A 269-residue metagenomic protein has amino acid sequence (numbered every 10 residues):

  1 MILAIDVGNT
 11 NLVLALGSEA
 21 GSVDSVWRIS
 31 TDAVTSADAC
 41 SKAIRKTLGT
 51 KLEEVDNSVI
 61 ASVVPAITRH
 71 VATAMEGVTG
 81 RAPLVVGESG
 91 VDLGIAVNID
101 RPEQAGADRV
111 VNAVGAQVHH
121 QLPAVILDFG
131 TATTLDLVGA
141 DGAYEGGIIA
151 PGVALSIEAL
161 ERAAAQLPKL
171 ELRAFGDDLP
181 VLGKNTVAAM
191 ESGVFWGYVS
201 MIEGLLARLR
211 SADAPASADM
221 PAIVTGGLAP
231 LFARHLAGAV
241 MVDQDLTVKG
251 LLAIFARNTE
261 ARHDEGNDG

Functional and structural regions predicted by a protein language model:
M1-A4, T31, T35, S156-G269: ATP-binding/phosphotransfer module of carbohydrate and carboxylate kinases, centering on a glycine-rich
I2-D6, V59, A124-D128, T134 (+1 more regions): Short glycine-aspartate micro-motif
I2-K46, T50-L52, A143-Q166, A188: Short glycine-rich, Thr/Ser-proximal phosphate-binding strand/loop in the N-terminal lobe of ATP-dependent enzymes
L14, I60, G130, L160 (+1 more regions): Residue-level signal for inorganic ion chemistry
A39, V63-H120, L236-A256: Glycine-rich phosphate-binding loop and adjoining helix at the ATP-binding site of ATP-dependent phosphoryl-transfer
A43-N57, V78, L205-M220: Phosphate/pyrophosphate-binding loops at sites that engage ATP/ADP/AMP, CoA/4′-phosphopantetheine, polyphosphate
N57-P65, F129-T131, M220-A229: Glycine-rich beta-strand-to-loop/alpha-helix junction loops that act as flexible
R81-A163, F195-R208, D268: Phosphate-binding/catalytic loop of phosphoryl-transfer enzymes
